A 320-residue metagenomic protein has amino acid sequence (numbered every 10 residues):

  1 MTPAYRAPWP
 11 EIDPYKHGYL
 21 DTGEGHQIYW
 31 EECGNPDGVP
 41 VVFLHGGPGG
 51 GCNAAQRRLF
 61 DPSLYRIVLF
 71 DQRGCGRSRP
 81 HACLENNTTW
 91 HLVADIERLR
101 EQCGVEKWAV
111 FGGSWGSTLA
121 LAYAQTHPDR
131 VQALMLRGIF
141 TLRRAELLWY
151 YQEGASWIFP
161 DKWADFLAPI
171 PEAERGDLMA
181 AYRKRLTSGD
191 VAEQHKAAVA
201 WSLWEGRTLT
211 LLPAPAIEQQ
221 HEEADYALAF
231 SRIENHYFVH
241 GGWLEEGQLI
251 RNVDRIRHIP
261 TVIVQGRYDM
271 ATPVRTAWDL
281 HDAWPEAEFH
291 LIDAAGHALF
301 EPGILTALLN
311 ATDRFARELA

Functional and structural regions predicted by a protein language model:
Y5-Y29, E234: N-terminal cap/lid segment of alpha/beta-hydrolase-fold proteins
D21-P80: Conserved HGGG/HGGXW glycine-rich cap/lid loop of the alpha/beta-hydrolase fold
W90-W108: Conserved acidic catalytic loop of the alpha/beta-hydrolase fold
E106-A145: Conserved hydrolase catalytic core segment
D129-Y182: A catalytic-pocket lid/entrance helix-loop region that shapes and gates access to the active site across common
I256-R257, I263-Q265: Short beta-strand/loop motif that positions the catalytic acidic residue of the alpha/beta-hydrolase fold
M270-T276: Conserved alpha/beta-hydrolase "acid-adjacent" motif
A287-A320: Catalytic active-site module of serine/aspartate enzymes centered on a nucleophile-bearing elbow/loop
